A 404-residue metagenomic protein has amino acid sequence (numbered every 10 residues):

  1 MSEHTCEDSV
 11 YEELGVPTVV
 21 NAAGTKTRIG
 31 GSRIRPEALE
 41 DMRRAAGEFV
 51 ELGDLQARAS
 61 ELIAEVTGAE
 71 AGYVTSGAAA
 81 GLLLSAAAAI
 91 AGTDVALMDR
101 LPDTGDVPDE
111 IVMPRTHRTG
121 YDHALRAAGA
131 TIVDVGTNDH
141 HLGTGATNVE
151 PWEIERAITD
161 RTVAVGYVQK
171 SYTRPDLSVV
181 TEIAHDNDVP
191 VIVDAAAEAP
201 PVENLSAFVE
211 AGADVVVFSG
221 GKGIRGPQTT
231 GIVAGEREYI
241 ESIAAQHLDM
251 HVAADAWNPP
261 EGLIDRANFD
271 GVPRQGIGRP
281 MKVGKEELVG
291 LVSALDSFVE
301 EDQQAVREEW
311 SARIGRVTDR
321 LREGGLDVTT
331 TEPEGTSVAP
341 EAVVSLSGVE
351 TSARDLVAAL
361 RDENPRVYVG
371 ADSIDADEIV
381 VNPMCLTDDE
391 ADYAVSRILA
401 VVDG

Functional and structural regions predicted by a protein language model:
M1-F49, G68: N-terminal "arm"/small-domain region of PLP-dependent enzymes with the aminotransferase-like
E7-V16, R28, A80-K282, L291: Conserved PLP-enzyme active-site core in the AAT-like
V10, L321-S396: Conserved C-terminal alpha-helix-loop-beta "cap" of PLP-dependent enzymes that closes/shapes the active-site mouth
R35-A80, A88-L97: Conserved N-terminal alpha-helix of the aminotransferase class I/II PLP-enzyme fold
M42, I63, G81-A89, L291-L295 (+2 more regions): Buried hydrophobic packing segments
M250-V252, R361-Y368, L399-G404: A common structural junction motif
F269, E287-V289, D296-E332: Conserved PLP-dependent catalytic core of the aminotransferase class-I/II
R274-I277, S293-Q303, M384: Glycine-rich phosphate/diphosphate-binding loops and the adjacent beta-loop-alpha structural elements that coordinate
